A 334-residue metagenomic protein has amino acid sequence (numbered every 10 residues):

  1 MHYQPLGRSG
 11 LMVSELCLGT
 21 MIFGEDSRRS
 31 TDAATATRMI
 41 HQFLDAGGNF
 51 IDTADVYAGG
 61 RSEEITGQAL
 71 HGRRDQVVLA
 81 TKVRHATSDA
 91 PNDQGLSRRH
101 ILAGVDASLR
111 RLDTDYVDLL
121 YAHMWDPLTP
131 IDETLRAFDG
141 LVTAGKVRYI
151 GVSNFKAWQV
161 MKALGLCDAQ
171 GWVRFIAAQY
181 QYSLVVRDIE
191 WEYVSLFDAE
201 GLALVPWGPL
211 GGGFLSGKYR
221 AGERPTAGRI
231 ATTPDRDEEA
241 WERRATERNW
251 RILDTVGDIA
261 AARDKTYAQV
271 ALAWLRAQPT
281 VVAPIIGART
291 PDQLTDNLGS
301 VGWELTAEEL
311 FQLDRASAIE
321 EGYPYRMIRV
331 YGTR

Functional and structural regions predicted by a protein language model:
M1, A199, E223-D258, A262 (+3 more regions): Terminal-tail/helix-coil boundary detector
M1-V77: N-terminal binding-site loop/beta-alpha segment at the start of enzyme catalytic domains that lines or forms
L6, L18, A36, I51 (+13 more regions): Conserved, mostly hydrophobic/aromatic
L11-L16, G47-F50, R73-V77, T114-D118 (+5 more regions): Short, well-ordered coil/turn segments that N-cap beta-strands
M21, A54-V56, K82-A86, A122-W125 (+4 more regions): Active-site beta-loop-alpha junctions enriched in small/polar residues
S27, H41, S88-E192, A199 (+1 more regions): Glycine/proline-rich, positively charged, aromatic-decorated active-site loop/lid region on the catalytic face
D113-Y116, G257-A273: Acyl activation and transfer enzymes in specialized metabolism, enriched for ANL adenylate-forming modules
I189-I230, T266: Aromatic-lined glycan-binding groove of carbohydrate-active enzymes
